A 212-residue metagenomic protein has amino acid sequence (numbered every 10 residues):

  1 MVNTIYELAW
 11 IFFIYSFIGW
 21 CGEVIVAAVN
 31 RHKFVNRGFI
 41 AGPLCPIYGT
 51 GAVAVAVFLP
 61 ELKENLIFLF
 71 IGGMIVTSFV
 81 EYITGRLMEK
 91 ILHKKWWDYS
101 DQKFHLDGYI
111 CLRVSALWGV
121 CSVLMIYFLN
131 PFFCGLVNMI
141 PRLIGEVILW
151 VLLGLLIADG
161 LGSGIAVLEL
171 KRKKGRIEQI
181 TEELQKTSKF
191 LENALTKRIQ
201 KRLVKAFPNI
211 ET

Functional and structural regions predicted by a protein language model:
M1-T212: Aromatic-rich, lipid-facing transmembrane alpha helices and their immediate juxtamembrane interface loops in integral
